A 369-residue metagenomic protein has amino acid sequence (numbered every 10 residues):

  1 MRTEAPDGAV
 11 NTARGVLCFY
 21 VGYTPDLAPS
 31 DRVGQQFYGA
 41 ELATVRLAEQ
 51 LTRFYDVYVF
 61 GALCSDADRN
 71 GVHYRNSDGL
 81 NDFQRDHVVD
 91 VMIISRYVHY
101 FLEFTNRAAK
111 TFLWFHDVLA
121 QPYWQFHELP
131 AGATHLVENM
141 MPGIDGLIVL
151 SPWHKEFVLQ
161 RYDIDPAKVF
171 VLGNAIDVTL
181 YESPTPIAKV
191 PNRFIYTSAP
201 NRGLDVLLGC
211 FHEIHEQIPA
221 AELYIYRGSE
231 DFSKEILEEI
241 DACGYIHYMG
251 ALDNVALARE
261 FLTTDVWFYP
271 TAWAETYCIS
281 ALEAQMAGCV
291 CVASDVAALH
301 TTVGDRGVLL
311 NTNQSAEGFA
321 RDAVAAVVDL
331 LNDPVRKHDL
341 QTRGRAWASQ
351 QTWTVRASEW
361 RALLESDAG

Functional and structural regions predicted by a protein language model:
V16-Y20, D90-R96, F104-W124, G146-I148: Active-site proximal beta-strand in glycosyltransferases
C18-Y20, I148, P186-G203, L208-F211 (+2 more regions): Conserved donor-binding/catalytic core segment of Leloir-type glycosyltransferases
W153, A175: Carbohydrate-associated surface elements
K234-A256: Nucleotide-activated donor-binding/catalytic signature segment of Leloir-type glycosyltransferases, i.e., the conserved
L262-T276, C289: Acidic donor-binding loop of glycosyltransferase active sites
V290-A293, H300: Short hydrophobic beta-strand element within catalytic cores of glycosyltransferases and related nucleotide-activated
H300-V328: Change "using UDP/GDP/dTDP sugars" to "using nucleotide sugars
Q314, N332-E365: A charged, aromatic-enriched C-terminal amphipathic alpha-helix characteristic of glycosyltransferases across folds
